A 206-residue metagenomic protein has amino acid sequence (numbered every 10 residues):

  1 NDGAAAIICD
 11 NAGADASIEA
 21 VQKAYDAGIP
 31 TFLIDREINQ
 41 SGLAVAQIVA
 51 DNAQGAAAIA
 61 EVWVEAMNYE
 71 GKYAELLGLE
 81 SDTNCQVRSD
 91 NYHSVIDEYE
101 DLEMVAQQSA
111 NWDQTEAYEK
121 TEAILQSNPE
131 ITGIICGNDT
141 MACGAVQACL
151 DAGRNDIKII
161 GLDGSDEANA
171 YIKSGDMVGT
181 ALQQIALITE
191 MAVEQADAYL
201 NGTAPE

Functional and structural regions predicted by a protein language model:
N1-E206: A residue-level marker of the well-folded mature domains of exported/periplasmic proteins
